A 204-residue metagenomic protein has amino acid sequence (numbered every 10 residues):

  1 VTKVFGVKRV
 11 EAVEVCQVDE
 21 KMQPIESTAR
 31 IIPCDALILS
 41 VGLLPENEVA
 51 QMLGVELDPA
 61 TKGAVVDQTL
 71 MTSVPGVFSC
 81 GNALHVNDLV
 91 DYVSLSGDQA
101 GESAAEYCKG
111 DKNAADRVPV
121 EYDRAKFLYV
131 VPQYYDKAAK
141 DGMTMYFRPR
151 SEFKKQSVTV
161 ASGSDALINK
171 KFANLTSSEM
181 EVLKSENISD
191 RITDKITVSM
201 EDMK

Functional and structural regions predicted by a protein language model:
V1-E48, D141-N174: A Rossmann-like FAD-binding core segment of flavoenzymes
V1-R9, G76-S79, A83-L89, L95: Predominantly flavin-linked oxidoreductase catalytic cores and closely associated redox partners
V1-T2, D91, Q99-K171: Mid-to-C-terminal Rossmann-like scaffold of FAD/NAD(P)H-dependent oxidoreductases
R30, V41, L57-P59, S96 (+2 more regions): Conserved mixed alpha/beta catalytic, RNA-binding, or beta-rich assembly cores of soluble enzyme, regulatory
D35-N87: FAD-site-proximal beta/loop scaffold in flavoenzymes
V65-D67, V77, S96-Q99, E106: Helical hairpin unit composed of two closely spaced alpha helices linked by a short loop
M145, V158-V160, L183-K204: Short, aromatic- and glycine-rich surface loops/edge beta-strands on solvent-exposed regions
L175-K184: Aromatic sugar-binding surface patches on proteins that engage polysaccharides or sugar-phosphate polymers
